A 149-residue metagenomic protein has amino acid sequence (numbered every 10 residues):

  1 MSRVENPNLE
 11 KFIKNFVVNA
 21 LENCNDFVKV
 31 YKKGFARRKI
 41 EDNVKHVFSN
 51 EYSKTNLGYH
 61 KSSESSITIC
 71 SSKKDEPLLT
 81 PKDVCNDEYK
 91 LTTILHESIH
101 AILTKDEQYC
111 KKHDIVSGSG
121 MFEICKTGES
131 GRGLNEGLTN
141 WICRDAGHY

Functional and structural regions predicted by a protein language model:
S2-L79, D83-E88, Q108-K111: Auxiliary, metal-adjacent structural segments of Zn-dependent hydrolase domains
L9, I13, L91, G131 (+1 more regions): Hydrophobic (often cysteine-bearing) scaffold residues that line and stabilize catalytic clefts of nucleotide/cofactor
A36, H60, L103, V116 (+1 more regions): Compositionally biased, intrinsically disordered low-complexity regions
N43, Y52, S98-H100, S117: N-terminal functional modules and adjacent low-complexity/disordered segments of proteins
Y89-Y109, E136, N140, R144: Active-site recognition of the HExxH zinc-binding catalytic motif
V116-Y149: Post-HExxH zinc-binding segment in Zn-dependent metallohydrolases
